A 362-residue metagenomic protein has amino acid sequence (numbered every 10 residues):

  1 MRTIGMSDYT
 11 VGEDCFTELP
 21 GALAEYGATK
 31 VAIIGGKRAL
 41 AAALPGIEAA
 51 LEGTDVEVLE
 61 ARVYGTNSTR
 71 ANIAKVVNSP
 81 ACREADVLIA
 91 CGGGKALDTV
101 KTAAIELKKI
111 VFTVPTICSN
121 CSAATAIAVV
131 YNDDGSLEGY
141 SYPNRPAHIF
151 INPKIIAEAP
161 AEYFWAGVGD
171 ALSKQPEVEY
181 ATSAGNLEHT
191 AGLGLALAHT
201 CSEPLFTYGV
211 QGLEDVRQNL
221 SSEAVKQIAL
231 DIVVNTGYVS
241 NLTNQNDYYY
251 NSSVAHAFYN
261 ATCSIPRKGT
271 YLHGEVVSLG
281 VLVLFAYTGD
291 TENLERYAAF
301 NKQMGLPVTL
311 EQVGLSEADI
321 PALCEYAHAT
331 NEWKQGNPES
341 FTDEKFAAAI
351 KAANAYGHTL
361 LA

Functional and structural regions predicted by a protein language model:
M1-E84, L310: ATP/NTP phosphate-donor binding region
R2, E18, D290-A362: C-terminal charged capping/lid subdomain of soluble metabolic enzymes
F16, L40-L44, R70, K95-T102 (+2 more regions): Short glycine/serine/threonine-rich phosphate/pyrophosphate-binding segments that cradle anionic phosphate groups
A24, E52, V56, G135 (+10 more regions): Generic secondary-structure signature for well-ordered alpha-helical cores
P80-A103, L107-C118: A short, small-residue-rich loop immediately preceding and capping a beta-strand
I105-A198: A glycine/threonine-rich phosphate-anchoring loop and its flanking beta-alpha core in nucleotide/phosphate-binding
E188-A299: Active-site segments that bind and position negatively charged phosphate/pyrophosphate groups
